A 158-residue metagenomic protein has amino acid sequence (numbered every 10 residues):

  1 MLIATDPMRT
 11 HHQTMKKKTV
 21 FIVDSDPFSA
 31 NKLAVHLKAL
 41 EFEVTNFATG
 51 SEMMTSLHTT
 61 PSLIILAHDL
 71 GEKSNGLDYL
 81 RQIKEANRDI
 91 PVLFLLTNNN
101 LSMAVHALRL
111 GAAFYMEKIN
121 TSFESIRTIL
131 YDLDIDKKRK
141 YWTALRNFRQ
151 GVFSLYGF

Functional and structural regions predicted by a protein language model:
D26-T45, S51: Two-component/phosphorelay signaling modules centered on CheY-like receiver
N46-L63, G71: Acidic, metal-coordinating helix/loop segments flanking the phosphotransfer/catalytic sites of two-component signaling
S51, T55, N75-D89, H106: Short amphipathic alpha-helix used as the core "switch/output" element in two-component signaling
T60-S62, A86-P91: His-Asp phosphorelay/catalytic-motif detector in bacterial-type signaling
S74, D78, N99-M116: Alpha4 helix (beta4-alpha4-beta5 surface) of REC/receiver domains from two-component response regulators
D89-L101: A short, hydrophobic beta-strand element within the central beta-sheet of small alpha/beta folds
S102, I119-L130: C-terminal output helix
I135-F158: CheY-like receiver
